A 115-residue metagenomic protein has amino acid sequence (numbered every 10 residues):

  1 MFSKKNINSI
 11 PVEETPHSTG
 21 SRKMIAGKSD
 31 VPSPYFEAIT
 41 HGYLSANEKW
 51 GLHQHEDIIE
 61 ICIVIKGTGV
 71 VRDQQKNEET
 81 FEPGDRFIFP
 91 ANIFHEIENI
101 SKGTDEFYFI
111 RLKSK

Functional and structural regions predicted by a protein language model:
M1-E37, G51: A short, N-terminal "cap"/entry segment at the start of jelly-roll beta-barrel domains of the cupin/DSBH fold
S21, Y35-T40, E60, G67 (+1 more regions): A generic structural signal for short beta-strands and their flanking turns/coil linkers
A26-G27, T40-E56: Conserved short histidine dyad/triad with adjacent acidic residue
P34, E79, T104-E106: Short acidic/proline- and small/hydrophobic-mixed sequence motifs that coincide with surface turns and coil-to-beta
Y35-F36, H55, S101-K102: Short glycine/proline-enriched turns and hinge-like loops at secondary-structure junctions
K49, H55-P83: A short beta-strand-loop-beta hairpin characteristic of the jelly-roll/cupin
P83, A91-K115: Ligand-binding loop in jelly-roll beta-barrel domains
